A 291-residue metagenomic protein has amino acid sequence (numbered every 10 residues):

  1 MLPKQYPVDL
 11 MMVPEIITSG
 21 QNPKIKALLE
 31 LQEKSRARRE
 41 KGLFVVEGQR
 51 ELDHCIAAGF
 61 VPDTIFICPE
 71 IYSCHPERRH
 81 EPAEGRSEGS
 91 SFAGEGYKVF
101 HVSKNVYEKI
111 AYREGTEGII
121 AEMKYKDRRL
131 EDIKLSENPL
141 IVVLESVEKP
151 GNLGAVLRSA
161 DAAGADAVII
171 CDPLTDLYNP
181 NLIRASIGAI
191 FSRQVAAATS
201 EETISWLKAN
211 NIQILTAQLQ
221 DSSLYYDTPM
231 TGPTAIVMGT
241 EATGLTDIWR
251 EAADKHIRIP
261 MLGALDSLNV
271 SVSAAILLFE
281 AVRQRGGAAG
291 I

Functional and structural regions predicted by a protein language model:
L2, Y6-Y72, L174-T175: Boundary-proximal intrinsically disordered activation/regulatory segments immediately upstream of a helical core
P3-Q5, R78-G96: A cross-taxon signal for low-complexity, glycine/charged-rich
G48, E148-A155, N269-S273: Amphipathic alpha-helical repeat scaffolds
A57, S103, D127-D221: RNA substrate-binding interface of SAM-dependent RNA methyltransferases
Y97-I119: Glycine/small-residue-rich loop that forms an oxyanion/phosphate-binding "nest" at active or ligand-binding sites
Y112-S136: Acidic/glycine-rich phosphate/pyrophosphate-binding loops and surrounding catalytic core that coordinate Mg2+
A162-A163, L177, L182-A189, D247-I291: Structured adenosyl-cofactor binding patch, chiefly the S-adenosyl-L-methionine
T216-L265, N269: Active-site/ligand-binding-proximal alpha/beta "capping" segment
